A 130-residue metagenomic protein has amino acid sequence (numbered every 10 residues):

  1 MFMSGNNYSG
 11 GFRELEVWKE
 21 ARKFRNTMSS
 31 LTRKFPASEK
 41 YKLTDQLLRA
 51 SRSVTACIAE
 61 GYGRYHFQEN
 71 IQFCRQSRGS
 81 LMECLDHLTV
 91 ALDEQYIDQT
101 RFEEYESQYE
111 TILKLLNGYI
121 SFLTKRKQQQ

Functional and structural regions predicted by a protein language model:
M1-Q130: Amphipathic alpha-helical assembly/interaction segments
